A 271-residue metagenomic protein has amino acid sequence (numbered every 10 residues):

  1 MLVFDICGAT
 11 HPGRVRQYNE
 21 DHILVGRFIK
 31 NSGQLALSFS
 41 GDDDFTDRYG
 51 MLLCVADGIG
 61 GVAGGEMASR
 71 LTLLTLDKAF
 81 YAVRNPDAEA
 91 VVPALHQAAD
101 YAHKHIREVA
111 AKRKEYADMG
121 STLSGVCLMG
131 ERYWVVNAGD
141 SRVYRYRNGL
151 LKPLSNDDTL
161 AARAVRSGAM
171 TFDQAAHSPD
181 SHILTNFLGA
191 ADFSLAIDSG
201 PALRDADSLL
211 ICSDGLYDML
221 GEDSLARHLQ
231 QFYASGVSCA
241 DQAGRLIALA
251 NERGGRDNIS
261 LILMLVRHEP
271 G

Functional and structural regions predicted by a protein language model:
M1-G271: PP2C/PPM-type serine/threonine phosphatase catalytic domain
